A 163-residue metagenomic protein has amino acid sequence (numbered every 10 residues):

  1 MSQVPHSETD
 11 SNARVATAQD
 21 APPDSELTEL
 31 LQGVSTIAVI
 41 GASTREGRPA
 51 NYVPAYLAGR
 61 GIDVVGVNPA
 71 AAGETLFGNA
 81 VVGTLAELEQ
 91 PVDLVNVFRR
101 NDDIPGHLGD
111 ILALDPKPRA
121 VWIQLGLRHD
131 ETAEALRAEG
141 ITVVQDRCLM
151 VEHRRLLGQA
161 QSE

Functional and structural regions predicted by a protein language model:
M1-S35, Y56, L157-E163: SAM-dependent methyltransferases
G47-R48, A55-T75: NAD(P)-binding Rossmann-fold cofactor-contacting core
R60-I62, D115-R119, E139-I141: A short helix->loop->beta-strand "cap" motif at the edges of active sites that frequently abuts
A71-G78, Q90, A133-R137: Short loop/helix-cap segments at secondary-structure boundaries that form the rim of catalytic
N79-T84: Conserved SAM-binding strand-loop segment of SAM-dependent methyltransferases
L85-L125: Mid-chain, well-packed structural core segment of small domains
L125-H153, L157-Q159: Rossmann-fold NAD(P)-binding glycine/threonine-rich loop
